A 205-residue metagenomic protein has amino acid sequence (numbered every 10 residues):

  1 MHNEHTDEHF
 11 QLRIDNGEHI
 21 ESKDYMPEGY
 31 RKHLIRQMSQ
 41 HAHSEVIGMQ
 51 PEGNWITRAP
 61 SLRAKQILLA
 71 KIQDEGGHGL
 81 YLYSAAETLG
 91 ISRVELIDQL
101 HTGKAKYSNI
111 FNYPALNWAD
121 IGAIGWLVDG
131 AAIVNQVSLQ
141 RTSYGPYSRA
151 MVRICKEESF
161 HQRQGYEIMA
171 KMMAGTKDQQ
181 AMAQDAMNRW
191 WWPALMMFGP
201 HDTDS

Functional and structural regions predicted by a protein language model:
M1-H9, K71-Q99, G165-M172: Conserved alpha-helical segments that form or flank metal/cofactor-binding pockets of metalloenzymes
M1-M26, Y30, W55: Extreme N-terminal leader/anchor segments
H19-S39, L100-G125, T142, G175-Q179 (+1 more regions): Acidic/His metal-coordination segments adjacent to aromatic residues that form catalytic metal sites in metalloenzymes
Y25-Y30, G48-A70, A131-S148: Helix-loop segments that flank and shape redox-cofactor active sites
Y30-H41, A59-H78, I121, P146-E158: Alpha-helical scaffold segments that form or flank carboxylate-/histidine-based iron centers
N109-Q164: Internal, conserved structured core segments that host functional sites
P146-S205: A contiguous pocket-lining binding segment that forms or flanks enzyme active sites
